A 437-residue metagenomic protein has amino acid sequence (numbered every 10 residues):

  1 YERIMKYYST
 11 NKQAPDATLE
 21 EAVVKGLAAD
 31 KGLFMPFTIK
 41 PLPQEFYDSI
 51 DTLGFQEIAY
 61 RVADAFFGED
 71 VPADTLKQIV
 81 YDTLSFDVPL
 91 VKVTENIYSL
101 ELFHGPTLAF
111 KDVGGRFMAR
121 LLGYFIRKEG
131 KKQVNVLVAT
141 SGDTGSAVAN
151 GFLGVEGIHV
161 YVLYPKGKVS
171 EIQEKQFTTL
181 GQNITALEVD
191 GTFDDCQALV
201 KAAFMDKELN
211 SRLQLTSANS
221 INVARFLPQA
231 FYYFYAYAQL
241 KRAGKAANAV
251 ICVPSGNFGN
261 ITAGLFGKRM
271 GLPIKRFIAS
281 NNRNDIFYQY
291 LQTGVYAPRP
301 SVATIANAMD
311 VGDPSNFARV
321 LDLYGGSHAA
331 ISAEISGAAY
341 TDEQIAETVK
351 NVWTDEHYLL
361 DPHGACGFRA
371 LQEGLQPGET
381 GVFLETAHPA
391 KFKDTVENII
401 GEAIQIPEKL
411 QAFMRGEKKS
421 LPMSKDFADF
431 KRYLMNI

Functional and structural regions predicted by a protein language model:
E2-I437: PLP-dependent amino-acid enzyme catalytic core
